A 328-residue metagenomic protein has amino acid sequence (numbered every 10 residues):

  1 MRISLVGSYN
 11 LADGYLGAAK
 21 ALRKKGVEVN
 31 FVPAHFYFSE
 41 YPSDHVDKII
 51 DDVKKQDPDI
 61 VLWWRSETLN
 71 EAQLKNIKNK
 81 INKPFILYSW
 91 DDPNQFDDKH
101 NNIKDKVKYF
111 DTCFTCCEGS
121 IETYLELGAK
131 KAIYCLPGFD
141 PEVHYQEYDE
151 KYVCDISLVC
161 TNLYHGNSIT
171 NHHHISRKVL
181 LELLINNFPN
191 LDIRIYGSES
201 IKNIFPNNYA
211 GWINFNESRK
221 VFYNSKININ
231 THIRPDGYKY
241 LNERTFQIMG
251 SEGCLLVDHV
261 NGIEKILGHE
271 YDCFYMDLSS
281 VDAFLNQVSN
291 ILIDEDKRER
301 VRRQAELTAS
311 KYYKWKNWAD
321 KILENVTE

Functional and structural regions predicted by a protein language model:
R2-K48, Q56, W64-A72, T112-F246 (+1 more regions): Nucleotide-sugar donor-binding catalytic core of glycosyltransferases
V46, I50, V281-L285, K316-L323: Short, amphipathic alpha-helical "lid/cap" segments that border enzyme active or binding sites
I77-D92: Active-site proximal beta-strand in glycosyltransferases
P93-N94, K99-H100, I121, L127: Internal catalytic or translocation cores that form aromatic/hydrophobic pockets or channels for amphipathic metabolites
D98-D111: A conserved, positively charged/aromatic
E270-D277: A short acidic/histidine/glycine-rich donor-binding loop in glycosyltransferase catalytic cores
S280-D296: C-terminal "capping" alpha-helix adjacent to the active site of nucleotide-linked donor transferases in cell-envelope
I293-E324: A charged, aromatic-enriched C-terminal amphipathic alpha-helix characteristic of glycosyltransferases across folds
